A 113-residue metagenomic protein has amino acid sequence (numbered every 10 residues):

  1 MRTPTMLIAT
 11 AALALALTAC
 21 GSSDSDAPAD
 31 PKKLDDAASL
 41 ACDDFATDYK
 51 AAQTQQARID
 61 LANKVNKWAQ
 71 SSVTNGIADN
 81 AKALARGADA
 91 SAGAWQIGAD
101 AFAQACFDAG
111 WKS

Functional and structural regions predicted by a protein language model:
M1-I8: Bacterial N-terminal signal peptides that target proteins for export
L7, D26-A27, A52: A general, composition-driven signal for non-globular sequence regions
A9-A14: Hydrophobic helical h-region of N-terminal Sec-dependent signal peptides in bacterial secretory/periplasmic proteins
L15-A19: C-terminal motif of bacterial Sec signal peptides marking the signal peptidase cleavage site
G21-D24: Bacterial signal peptide processing site
A27-A37, W111-S113: Mitochondrial intermembrane space
D36-K50: N-terminal extracytoplasmic segments of bacterial inner-membrane proteins
D43-T47, Q55-S113: Extracytosolic low-complexity repeat regions of secreted or lipid-anchored proteins
